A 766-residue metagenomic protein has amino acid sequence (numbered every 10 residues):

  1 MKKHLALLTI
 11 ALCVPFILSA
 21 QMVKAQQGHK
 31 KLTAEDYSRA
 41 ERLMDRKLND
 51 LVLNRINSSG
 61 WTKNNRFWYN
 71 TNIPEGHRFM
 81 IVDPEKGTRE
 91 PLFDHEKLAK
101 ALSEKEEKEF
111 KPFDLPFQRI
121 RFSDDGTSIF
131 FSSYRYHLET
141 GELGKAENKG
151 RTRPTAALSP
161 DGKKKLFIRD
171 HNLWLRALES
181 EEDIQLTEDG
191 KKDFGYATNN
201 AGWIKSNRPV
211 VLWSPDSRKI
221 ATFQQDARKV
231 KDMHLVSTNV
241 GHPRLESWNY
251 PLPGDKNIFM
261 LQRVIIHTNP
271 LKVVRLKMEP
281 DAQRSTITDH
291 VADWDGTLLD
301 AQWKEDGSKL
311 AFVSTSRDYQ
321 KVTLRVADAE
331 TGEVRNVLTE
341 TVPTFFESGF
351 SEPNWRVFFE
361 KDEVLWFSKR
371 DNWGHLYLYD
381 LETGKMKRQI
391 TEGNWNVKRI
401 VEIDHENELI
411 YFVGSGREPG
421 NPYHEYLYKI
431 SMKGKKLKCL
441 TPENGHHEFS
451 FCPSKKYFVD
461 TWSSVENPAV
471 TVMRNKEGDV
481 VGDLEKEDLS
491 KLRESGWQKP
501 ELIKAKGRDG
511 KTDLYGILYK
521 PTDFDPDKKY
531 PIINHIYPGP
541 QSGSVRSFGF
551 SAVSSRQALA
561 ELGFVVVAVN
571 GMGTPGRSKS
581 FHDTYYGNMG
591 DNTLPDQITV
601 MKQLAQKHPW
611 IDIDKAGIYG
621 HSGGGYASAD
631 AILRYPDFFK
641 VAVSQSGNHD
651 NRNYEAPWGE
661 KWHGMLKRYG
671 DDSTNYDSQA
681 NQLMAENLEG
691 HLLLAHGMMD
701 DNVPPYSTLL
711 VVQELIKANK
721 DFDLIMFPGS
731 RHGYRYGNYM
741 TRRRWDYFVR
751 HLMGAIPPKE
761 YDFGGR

Functional and structural regions predicted by a protein language model:
M1, L18, V23-K24, L693 (+1 more regions): Intrinsic low-complexity/disordered segments
M1-T9: Bacterial N-terminal signal peptides that target proteins for export
K2-K3, K429, K720: A general lysine-centric signal
L7, Q21-A469, M473-R474, S490 (+2 more regions): Beta-propeller folds
L8-S19: Bacterial N-terminal signal peptides
C13, V82, G241, N249-P251 (+3 more regions): Selective for proline/serine-rich intrinsically disordered segments in cytosolic/nuclear regulatory regions
K231-D232, L299-D300, G307, H446-R766: Serine-hydrolase catalytic core recognition
